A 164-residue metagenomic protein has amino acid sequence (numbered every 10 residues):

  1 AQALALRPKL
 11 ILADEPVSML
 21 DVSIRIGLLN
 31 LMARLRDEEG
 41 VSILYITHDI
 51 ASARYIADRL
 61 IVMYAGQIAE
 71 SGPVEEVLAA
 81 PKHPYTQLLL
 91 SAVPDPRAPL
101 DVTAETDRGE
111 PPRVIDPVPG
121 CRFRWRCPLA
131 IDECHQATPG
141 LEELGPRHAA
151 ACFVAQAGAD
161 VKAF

Functional and structural regions predicted by a protein language model:
R7: Conserved catalytic motifs of ABC-family nucleotide-binding domains
L10-L12: Walker B motif beta-strand of ABC-family P-loop ATPases
E15-P16, L20-V102: P-loop NTP-binding/switch modules centered on Walker-like glycine-rich loops
P73-F164: Charged, flexible cofactor/metal-binding loops and thiol motifs
